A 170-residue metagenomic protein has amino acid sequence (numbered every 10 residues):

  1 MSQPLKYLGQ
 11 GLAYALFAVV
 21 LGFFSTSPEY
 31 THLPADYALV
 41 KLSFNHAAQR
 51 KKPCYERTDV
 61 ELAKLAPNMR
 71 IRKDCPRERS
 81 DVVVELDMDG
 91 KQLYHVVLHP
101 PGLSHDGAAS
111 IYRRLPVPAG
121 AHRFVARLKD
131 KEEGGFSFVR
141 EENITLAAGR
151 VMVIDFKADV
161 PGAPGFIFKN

Functional and structural regions predicted by a protein language model:
S2-N170: Short loop/turn and low-complexity linker motifs enriched in small/turn-promoting residues
